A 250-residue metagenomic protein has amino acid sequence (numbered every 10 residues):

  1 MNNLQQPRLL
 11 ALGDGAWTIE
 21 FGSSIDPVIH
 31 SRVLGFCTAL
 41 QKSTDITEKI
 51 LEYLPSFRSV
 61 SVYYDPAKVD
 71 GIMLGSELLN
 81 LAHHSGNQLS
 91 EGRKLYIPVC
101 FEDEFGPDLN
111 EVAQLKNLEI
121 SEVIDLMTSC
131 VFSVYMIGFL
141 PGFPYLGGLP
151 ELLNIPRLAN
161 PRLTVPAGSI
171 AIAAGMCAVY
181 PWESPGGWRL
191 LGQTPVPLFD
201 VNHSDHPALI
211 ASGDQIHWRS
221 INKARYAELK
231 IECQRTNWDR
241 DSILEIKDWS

Functional and structural regions predicted by a protein language model:
N2-S250: Glycine-rich active-site loops that engage anionic ligands at enzyme catalytic sites
